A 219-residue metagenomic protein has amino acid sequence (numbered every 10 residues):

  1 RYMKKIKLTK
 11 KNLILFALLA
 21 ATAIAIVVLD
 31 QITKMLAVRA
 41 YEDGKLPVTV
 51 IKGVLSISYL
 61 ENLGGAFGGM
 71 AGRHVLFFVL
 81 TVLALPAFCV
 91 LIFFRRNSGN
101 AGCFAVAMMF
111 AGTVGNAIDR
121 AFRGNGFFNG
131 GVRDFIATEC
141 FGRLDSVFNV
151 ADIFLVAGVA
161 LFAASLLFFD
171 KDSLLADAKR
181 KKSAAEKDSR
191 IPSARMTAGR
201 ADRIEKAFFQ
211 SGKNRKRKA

Functional and structural regions predicted by a protein language model:
Y2-A219: Alpha-helical transmembrane bundles and membrane-interface segments of multipass inner-membrane proteins
